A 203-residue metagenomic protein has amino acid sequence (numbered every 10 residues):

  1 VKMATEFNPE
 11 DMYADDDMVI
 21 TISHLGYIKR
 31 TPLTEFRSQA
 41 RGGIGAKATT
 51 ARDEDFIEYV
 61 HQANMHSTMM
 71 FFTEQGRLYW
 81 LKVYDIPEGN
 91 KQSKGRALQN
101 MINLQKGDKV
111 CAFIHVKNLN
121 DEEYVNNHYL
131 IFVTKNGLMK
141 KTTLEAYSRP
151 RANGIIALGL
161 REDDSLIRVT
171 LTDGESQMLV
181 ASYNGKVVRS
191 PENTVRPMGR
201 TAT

Functional and structural regions predicted by a protein language model:
V1-T203: Short, structured "edge-of-domain" segments at secondary-structure transitions
